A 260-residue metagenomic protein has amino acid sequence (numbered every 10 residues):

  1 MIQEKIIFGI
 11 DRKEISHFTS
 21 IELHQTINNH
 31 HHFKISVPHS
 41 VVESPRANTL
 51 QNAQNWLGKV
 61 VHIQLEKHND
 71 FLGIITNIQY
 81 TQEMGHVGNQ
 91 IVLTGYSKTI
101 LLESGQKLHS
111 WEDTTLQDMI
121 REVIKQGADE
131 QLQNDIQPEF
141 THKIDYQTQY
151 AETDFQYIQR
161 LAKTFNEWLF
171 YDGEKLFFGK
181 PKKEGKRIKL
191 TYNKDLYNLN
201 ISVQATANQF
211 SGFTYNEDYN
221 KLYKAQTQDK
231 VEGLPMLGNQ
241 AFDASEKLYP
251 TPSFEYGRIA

Functional and structural regions predicted by a protein language model:
M1-A260: Amphipathic alpha-helical and helix-coil boundary elements used as assembly and membrane-proximal scaffolds
